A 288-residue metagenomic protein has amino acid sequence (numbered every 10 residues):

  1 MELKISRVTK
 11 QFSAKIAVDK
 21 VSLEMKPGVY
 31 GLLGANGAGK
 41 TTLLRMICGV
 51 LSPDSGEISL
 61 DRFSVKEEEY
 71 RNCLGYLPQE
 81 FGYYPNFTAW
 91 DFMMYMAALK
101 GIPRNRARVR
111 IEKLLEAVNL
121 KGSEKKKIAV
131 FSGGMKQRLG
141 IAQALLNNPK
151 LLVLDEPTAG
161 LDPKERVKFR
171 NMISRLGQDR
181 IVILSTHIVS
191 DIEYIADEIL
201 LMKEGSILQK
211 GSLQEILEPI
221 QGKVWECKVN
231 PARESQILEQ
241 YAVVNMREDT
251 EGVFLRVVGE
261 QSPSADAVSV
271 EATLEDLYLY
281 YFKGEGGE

Functional and structural regions predicted by a protein language model:
C48: Helix-to-loop junction immediately C-terminal to a conserved catalytic motif
G56-Y70: Conserved ABC transporter NBD signature motif
M94, A98, N105-S123: Conserved ABC ATPase "signature" region
K127-F131: Conserved ABC ATPase signature
L152-E156: Catalytic Walker B motif of ABC-type/P-loop ATPase nucleotide-binding domains
F169-R256: ABC transporter nucleotide-binding domain
